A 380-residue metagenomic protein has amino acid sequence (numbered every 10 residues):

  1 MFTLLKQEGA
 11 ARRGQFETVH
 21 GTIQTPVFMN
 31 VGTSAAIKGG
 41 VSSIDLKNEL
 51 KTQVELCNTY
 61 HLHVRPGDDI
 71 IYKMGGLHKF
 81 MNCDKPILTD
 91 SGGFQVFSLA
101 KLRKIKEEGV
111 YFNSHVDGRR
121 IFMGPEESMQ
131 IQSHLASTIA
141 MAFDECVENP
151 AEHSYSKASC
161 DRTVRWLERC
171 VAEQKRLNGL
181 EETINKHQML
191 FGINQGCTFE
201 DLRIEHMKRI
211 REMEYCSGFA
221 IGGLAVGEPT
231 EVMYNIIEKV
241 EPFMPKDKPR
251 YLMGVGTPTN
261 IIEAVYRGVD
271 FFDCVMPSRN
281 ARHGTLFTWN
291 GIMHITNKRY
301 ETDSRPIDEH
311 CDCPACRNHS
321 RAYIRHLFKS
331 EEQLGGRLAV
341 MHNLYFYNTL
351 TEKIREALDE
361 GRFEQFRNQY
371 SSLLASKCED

Functional and structural regions predicted by a protein language model:
M1-I184, K298-E301: Non-catalytic, usually N-terminal nucleic-acid engagement modules in DNA/RNA processing proteins
M1-T18, I23-G32, K38-G40, D144-P150 (+1 more regions): C-terminal extensions of enzymes
G21, E55, D90, Q132 (+5 more regions): Conserved, mostly hydrophobic/aromatic
E127, I131, A158, R162-R169 (+5 more regions): A non-catalytic, amphipathic alpha-helix used as a structural packing/dimerization or gating element in enzyme scaffolds
E148-H153, K157, G218-A225, Q333-G336: Glycine- and acidic
D161, E173, L177, N185 (+1 more regions): Glycine-rich phosphate/ribose-binding loops and adjacent secondary-structure elements that form binding surfaces
V164-V171, E241, E352-R355: Structural signal for well-ordered, non-membrane alpha-helices
E173-T183, K248, I354-F366: Surface-exposed helix-capping loop/turn segments at secondary-structure junctions
